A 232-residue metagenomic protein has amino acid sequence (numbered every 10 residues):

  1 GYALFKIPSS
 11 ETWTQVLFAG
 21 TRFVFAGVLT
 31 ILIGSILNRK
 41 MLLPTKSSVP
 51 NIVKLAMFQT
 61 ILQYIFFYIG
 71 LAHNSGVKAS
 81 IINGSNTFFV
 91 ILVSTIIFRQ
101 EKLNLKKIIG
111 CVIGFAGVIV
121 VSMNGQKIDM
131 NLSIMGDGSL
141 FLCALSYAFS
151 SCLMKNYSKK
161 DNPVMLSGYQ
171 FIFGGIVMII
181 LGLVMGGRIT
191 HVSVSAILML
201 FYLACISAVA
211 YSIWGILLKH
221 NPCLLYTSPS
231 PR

Functional and structural regions predicted by a protein language model:
G1-G27, S75-V77, F149-F173: Juxtamembrane helix-loop-helix junctions in multi-pass membrane proteins
G1-Y2, G34-N83, V120, L203-N221: Specific transmembrane alpha-helical segments of multi-pass solute transporters/efflux pumps, especially DMT/EamA
P8, F18, G70, I96-R99 (+6 more regions): Hydrophobic/aromatic residues within transmembrane alpha-helices of multi-pass small-molecule transporters
T12-V16, G20, P44-V49, M123-S146 (+1 more regions): Juxtamembrane helix-entry segments on the extracytoplasmic side of multipass membrane proteins
T30, L92-V93, L105-G125, M178 (+1 more regions): Hydrophobic transmembrane alpha-helices of multi-pass small-molecule transport proteins
S48-I52, L103-G114, N162-Y169: Cytoplasmic-side transmembrane-helix entry/capping segments in multi-pass membrane proteins
S80-N83, R99-V120, M130-G136, S193-L198: Loop-to-transmembrane alpha-helix entry segments
Y226-P231: Conserved small/polar residues in nucleotide/adenosyl-binding loops
